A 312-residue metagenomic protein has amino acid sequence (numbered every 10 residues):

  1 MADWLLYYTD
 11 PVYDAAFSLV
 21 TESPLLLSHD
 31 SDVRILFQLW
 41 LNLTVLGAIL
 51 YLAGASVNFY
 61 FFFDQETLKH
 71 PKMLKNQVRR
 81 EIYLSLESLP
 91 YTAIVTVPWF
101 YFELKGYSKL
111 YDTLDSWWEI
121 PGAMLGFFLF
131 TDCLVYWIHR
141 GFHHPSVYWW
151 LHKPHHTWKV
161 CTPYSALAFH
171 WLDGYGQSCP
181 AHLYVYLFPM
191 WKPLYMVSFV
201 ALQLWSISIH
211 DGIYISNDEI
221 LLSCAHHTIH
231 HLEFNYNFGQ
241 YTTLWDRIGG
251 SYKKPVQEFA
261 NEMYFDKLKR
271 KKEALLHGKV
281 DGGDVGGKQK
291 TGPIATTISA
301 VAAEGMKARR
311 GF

Functional and structural regions predicted by a protein language model:
M1-F37, Y60-L74, P145-F312: Cytosolic/stromal cytosol-facing helical appendages immediately following the last transmembrane segment
H29-T92: Alpha-helical transmembrane segments in multi-pass membrane proteins
L36-T44, L86, P121-L125, Y175 (+1 more regions): Hydrophobic alpha-helical transmembrane segments
G47, Y51, M124-V135, A181 (+1 more regions): Alpha-helical transmembrane segments of multi-pass membrane proteins
G54-F63, T96-L104, V135-H143, V185 (+2 more regions): Membrane-water interface at transmembrane helix exits
H70, R79, I94-F130: Juxtamembrane helix-loop-helix connectors linking adjacent transmembrane helices in multi-pass membrane enzymes
E87-T96, E103, L172-V185: Core segments of transmembrane alpha-helices that mediate helix-helix packing or line hydrophobic substrate/ligand
W117-H156, S165-A166, S178: Function-critical hydrophobic alpha-helical transmembrane segments in multi-pass membrane proteins
